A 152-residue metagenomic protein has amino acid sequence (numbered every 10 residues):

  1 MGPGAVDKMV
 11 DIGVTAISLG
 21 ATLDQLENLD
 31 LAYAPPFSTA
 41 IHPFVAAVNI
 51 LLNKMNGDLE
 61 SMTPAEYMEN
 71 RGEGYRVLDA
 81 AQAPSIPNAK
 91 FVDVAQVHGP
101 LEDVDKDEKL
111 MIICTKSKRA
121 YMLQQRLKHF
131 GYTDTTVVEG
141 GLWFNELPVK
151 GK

Functional and structural regions predicted by a protein language model:
M1-L26: C-terminal catalytic lobe of FAD-dependent flavoproteins
D24-P35, T39-H42, A46-S61, R71-Y75 (+2 more regions): Rhodanese-like catalytic fold shared by cysteine-dependent sulfurtransferases and DSP/PTP-type phosphatases
